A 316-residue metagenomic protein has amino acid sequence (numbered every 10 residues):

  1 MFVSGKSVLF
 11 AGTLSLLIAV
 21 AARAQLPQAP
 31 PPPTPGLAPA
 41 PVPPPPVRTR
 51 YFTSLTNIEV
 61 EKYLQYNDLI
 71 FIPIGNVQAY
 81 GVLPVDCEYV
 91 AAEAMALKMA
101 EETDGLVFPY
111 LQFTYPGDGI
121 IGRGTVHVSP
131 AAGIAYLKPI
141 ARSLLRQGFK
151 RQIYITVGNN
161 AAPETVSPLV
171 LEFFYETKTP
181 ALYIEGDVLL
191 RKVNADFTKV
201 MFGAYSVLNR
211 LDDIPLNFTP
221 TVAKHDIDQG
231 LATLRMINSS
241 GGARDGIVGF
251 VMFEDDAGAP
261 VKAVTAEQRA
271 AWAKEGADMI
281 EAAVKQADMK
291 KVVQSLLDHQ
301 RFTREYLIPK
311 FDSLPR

Functional and structural regions predicted by a protein language model:
M1-G5: N-terminal secretory signal peptides that target proteins for export/translocation
F10-A19: Bacterial N-terminal signal peptides
A21-R23: Juxtamembrane cytosolic interface motif at the C-terminal end of transmembrane helices
Q25-G117, G122-H127, K138-K150, V157-R316: Extended, histidine- and acidic-residue-enriched regions that form the cofactor-binding/catalytic faces
G133: Helix-loop module immediately N-terminal to the HCX5R catalytic loop in PTP-like cysteine phosphatase domains
